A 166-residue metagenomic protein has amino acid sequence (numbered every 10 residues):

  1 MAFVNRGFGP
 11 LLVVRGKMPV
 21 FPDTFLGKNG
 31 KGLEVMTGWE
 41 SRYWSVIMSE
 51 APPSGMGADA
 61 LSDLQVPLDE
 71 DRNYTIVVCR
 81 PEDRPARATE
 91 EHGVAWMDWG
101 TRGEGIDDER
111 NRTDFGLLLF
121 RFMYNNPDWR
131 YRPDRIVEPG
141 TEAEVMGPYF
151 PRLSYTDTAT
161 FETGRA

Functional and structural regions predicted by a protein language model:
M1-A166: A compositional/structural signature for long, glycine/proline-rich flexible linkers and loops on extracytoplasmic
